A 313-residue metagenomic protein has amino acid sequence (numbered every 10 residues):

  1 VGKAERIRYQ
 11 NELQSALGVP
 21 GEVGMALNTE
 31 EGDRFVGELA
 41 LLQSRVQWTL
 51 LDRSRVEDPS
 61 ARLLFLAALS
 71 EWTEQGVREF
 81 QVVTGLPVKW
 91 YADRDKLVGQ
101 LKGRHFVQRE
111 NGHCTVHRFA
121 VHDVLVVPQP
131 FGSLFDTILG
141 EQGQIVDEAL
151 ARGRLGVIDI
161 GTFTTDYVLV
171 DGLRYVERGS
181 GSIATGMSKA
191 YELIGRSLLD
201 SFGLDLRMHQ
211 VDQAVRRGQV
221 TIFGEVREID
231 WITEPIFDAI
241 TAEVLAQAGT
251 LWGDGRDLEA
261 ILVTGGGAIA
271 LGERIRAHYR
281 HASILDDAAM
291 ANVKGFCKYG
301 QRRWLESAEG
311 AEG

Functional and structural regions predicted by a protein language model:
V1-L155, R174-M187, S201, H209-G313: Nucleotide/phosphate-binding catalytic cleft detector across ATP-hydrolyzing and phosphate-transferring enzymes
G2, T165-L169: Short beta-strand scaffold segments in enzyme catalytic cores
G153-T164: Internal active-site segments that recognize and position negatively charged phosphoryl groups and nucleotide moieties
T164-T165, T264: Ser/Thr-centric signal marking residues that sit in or immediately flank functional binding/regulatory motifs
